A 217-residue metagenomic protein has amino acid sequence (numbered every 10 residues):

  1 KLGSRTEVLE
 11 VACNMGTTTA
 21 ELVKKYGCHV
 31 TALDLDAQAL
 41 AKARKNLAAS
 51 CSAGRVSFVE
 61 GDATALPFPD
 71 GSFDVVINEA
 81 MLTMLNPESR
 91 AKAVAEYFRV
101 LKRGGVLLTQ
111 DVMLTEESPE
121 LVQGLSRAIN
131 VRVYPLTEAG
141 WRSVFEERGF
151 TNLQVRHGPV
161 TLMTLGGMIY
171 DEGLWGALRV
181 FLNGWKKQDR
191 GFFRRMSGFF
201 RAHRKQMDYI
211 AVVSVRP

Functional and structural regions predicted by a protein language model:
K1-S4: Conserved alpha-helix/loop element of class I SAM-dependent methyltransferases that forms part of the SAM/SAH-binding
L9, M15-A65: Class I SAM-dependent methyltransferase SAM/SAH-binding core
T64-V76: A short acidic, Gly/Pro-enriched loop at the edge of an enzyme's catalytic core that lines a small-molecule cofactor
V75-E88: A short SAM/SAH-binding and catalytic strip from SAM-dependent methyltransferases
A91-V106: A short glycine-rich, Lys/Arg-flanked "PGG" loop and its adjoining helix->strand segment in the class I
V112-R132: Short, glycine-/aromatic-enriched active-site segment of Class I SAM-dependent methyltransferases
V133-R148: Short alpha-helix
Q154-P217: Conserved Class I S-adenosyl-L-methionine
